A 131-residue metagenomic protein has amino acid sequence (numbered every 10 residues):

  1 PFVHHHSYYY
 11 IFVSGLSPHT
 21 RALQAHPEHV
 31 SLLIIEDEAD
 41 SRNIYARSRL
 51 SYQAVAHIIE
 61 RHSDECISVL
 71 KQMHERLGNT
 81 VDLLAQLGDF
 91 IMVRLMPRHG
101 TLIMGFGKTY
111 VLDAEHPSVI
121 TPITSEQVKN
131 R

Functional and structural regions predicted by a protein language model:
P1, S51-Q53, F90-R94: Conserved hydrophobic/aromatic beta-strand scaffold that supports enzyme active sites
P1-A25: An N-terminal domain-cap segment
H4-H6, L50, Q86: Short glycine-enriched loop/turn motifs at secondary-structure junctions
Y8-Y10, H29, F90-M92: A generic structural signal for beta-strand entry/edge sites
I11-V13, L32, L102: Short hydrophobic/aromatic-rich beta-strand segments that constitute the beta-sheet cores of beta-sandwich/beta-barrel
S14, I35, G105-G107: Surface loops and adjacent helix of pleckstrin homology
P18-R76, P97-H99: Short, structured beta-strand-loop surface elements
Q72, T80-R131: C-terminal edge-of-domain segments
